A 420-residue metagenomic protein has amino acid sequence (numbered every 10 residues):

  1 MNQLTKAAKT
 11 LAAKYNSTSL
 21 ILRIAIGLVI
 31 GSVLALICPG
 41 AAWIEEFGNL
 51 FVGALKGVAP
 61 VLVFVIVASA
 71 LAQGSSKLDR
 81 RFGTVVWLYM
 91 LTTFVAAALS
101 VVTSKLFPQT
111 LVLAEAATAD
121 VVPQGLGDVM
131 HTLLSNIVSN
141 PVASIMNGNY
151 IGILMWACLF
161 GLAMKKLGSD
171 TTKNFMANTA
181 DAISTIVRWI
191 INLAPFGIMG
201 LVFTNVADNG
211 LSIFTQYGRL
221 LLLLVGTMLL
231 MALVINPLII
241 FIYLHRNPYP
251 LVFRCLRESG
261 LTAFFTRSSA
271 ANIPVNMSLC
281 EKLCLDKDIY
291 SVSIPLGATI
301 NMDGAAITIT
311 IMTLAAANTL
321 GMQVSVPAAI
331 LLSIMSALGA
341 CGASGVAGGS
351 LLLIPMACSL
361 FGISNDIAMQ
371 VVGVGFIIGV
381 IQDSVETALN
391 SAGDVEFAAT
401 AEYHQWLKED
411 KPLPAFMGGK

Functional and structural regions predicted by a protein language model:
L11-I37, V52-L55, R80-P250, K411-K420: Signature of multi-pass transmembrane helix bundles
W43-I44, D79, L211-R219, R246-R254 (+2 more regions): Membrane-water interface of transmembrane alpha-helices in multipass transporters/channels
E45, N49-G53, A143, N174-W189 (+4 more regions): Short amphipathic alpha-helical coupling elements at transmembrane boundaries
A54, M90-F94, A98, V225-L229 (+4 more regions): Hydrophobic transmembrane alpha-helical segments of multi-pass transport and channel proteins
L71-R80, K166-D170, N209, H245-P248 (+4 more regions): Juxtamembrane helix-boundary/capping and inter-helix hinge elements in multi-pass membrane proteins
K77-V85, T185-N192, K282-A298, V326-P327 (+2 more regions): Membrane-interface alpha-helices at helix entry/exit sites of multi-pass transporters
E258-A340, A398, K411-G418: Helix-loop-helix junctions within the multi-pass membrane cores of secondary transporters/permeases
I311-K420: Transmembrane alpha-helical segments and their short flanking loops that form helix-hairpins/helix-helix interfaces
